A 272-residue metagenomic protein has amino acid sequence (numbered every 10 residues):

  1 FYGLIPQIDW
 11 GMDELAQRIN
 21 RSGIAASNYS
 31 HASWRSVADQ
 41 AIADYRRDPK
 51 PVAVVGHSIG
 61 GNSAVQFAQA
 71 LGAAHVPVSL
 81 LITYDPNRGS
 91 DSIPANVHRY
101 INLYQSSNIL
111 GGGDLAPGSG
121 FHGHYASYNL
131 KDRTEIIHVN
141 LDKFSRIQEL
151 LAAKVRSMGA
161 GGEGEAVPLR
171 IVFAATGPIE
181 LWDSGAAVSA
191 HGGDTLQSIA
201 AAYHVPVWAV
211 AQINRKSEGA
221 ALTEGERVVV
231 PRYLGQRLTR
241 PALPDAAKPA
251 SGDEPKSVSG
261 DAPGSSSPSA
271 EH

Functional and structural regions predicted by a protein language model:
F1-K50, I137, L169, F173-A174: Active-site catalytic motif of lipid deacylating hydrolases and related acyltransferases
L4, I59, P86-N87, Q105-S106 (+4 more regions): Solvent-exposed coil/turn segments that connect beta secondary-structure elements in extracytoplasmic/periplasmic
I5, D9-E14, A95-R170: Lipolytic serine-hydrolase domain surface
A16-I19, A26-H31, D39-P117: Serine-dependent carboxylesterase/thioesterase catalytic core of lipase-like alpha/beta-hydrolase/SGNH enzymes
V172-H204, E226-V228: Primarily a LysM-type cell-wall glycan-binding module
D194, A201-W208, Q212-K216, E226-R240 (+2 more regions): C-terminal soluble interaction/assembly domains
A250-H272: Long, low-complexity, intrinsically disordered segments
